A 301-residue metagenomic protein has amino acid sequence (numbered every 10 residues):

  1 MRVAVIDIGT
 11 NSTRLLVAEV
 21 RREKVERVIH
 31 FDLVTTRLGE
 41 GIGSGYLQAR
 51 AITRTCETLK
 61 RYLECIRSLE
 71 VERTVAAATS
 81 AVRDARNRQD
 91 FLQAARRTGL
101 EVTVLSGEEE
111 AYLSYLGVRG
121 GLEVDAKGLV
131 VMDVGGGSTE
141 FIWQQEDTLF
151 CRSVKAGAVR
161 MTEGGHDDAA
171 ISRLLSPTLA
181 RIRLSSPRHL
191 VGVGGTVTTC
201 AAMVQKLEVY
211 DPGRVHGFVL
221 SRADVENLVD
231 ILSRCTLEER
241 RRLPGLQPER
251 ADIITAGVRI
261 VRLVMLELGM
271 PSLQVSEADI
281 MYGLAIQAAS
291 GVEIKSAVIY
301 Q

Functional and structural regions predicted by a protein language model:
M1-R27: N-terminal basic/disordered segments at the start of proteins
V3-D7, L129-D133, L190: Short glycine-aspartate micro-motif
G9, R96, G135: Anion (oxyanion) recognition and catalysis
S12-R14, S138, V197: Structural motif
V17, G41-E64, S68, T79-G120 (+2 more regions): Helical "lid/coupling" subdomains associated with nucleotide-phosphate turnover
R22-S44, E57-K60, R67, R73-V75: Conserved ATP-binding subdomain of kinase catalytic cores across diverse folds
G136-W143: Acidic, divalent-metal-coordinating active-site segment for phosphoryl/phosphodiester hydrolysis, typified by short
